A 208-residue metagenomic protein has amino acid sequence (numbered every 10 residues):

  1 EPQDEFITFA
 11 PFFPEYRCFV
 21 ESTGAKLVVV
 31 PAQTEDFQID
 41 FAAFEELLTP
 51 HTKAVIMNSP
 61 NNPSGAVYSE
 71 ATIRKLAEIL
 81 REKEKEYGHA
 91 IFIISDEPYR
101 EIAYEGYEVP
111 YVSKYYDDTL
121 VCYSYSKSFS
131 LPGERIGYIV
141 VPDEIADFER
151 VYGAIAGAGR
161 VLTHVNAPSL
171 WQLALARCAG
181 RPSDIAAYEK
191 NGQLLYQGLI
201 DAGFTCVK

Functional and structural regions predicted by a protein language model:
E1-F19: Conserved PLP-anchoring active-site segment centered on the Schiff-base-forming lysine
E1-Q3, T49-P50, L194-K208: Short, intrinsically disordered, charge-balanced linker/junction segments flanking boundaries in proteins
A10, V29-T34: Short beta->alpha connector loops at strand-helix junctions that form conserved, small/polar/Pro-enriched
E21-L27: A short helix-loop-beta submotif of the ANL/AMP-binding
T34-Y107: Active-site phosphate-binding strand-loop segment of PLP-dependent enzymes
D117-E189, Q193-F204: Conserved core segment of the aminotransferase class I/II
